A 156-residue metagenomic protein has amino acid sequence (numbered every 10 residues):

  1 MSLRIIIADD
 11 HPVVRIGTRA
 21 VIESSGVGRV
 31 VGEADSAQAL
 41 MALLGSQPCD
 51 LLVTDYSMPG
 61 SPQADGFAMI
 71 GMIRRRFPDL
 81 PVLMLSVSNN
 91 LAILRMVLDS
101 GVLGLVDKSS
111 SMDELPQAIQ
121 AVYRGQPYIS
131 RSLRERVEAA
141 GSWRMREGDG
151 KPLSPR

Functional and structural regions predicted by a protein language model:
D10, L85-N89, K108-S110: Conserved active-site segment of CheY-like receiver
P12-G32: Two-component/phosphorelay signaling modules centered on CheY-like receiver
E33-L51: Acidic, metal-coordinating helix/loop segments flanking the phosphotransfer/catalytic sites of two-component signaling
G45-Q47, M72-L80, S100: Conserved phosphotransfer cores of two-component systems
L52, V82, L105-V106: Two-component signal transduction core modules
D55-Y56, S86: Active-site residues of response regulator receiver
Q63-D79, R95: Short amphipathic alpha-helix used as the core "switch/output" element in two-component signaling
A92-D99, L103-R156: Short, flexible helix-to-coil linker/hinge segments that flank and couple to helix-turn-helix
